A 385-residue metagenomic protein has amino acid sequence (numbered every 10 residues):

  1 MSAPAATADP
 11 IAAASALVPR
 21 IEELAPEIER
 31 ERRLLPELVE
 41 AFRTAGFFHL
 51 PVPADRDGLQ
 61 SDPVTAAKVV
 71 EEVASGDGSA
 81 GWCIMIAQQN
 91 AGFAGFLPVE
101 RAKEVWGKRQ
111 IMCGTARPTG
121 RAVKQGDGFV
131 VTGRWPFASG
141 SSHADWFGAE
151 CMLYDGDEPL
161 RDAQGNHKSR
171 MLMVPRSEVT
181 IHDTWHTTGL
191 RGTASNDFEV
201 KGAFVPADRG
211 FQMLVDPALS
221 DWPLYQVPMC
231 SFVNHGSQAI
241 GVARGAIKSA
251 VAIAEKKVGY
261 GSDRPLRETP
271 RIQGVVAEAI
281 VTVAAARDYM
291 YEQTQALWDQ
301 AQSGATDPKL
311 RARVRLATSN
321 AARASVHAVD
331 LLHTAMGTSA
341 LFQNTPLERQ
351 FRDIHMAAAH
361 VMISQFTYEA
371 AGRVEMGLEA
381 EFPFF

Functional and structural regions predicted by a protein language model:
E22, P26-E29, A284-N320, H333-M336 (+1 more regions): C-terminal helix-coil-helix/basic helical segment that borders enzyme active sites and/or dimer interfaces and provides
R33-H49: N-terminal glycine-rich anion-binding loops that anchor highly charged ligand groups
T44-R109: Internal helix-loop-helix
D77-V99, G128-F129, R134-M152: FAD-binding core of FAD-dependent oxidoreductases, characterized by glycine-rich FAD pyrophosphate-binding loops
G120-K124: A structural signal for short hydrophobic beta-strand segments in well-ordered beta-sheet cores
R134-E178: DPxDG-like acidic metal-binding loop motif
T187-A284: Glycine-rich beta->alpha junctions and the first turn(s) of the following alpha-helix
M336-F385: Glycine-rich phosphate/cofactor-binding loops in nucleotide/flavin-utilizing enzymes
